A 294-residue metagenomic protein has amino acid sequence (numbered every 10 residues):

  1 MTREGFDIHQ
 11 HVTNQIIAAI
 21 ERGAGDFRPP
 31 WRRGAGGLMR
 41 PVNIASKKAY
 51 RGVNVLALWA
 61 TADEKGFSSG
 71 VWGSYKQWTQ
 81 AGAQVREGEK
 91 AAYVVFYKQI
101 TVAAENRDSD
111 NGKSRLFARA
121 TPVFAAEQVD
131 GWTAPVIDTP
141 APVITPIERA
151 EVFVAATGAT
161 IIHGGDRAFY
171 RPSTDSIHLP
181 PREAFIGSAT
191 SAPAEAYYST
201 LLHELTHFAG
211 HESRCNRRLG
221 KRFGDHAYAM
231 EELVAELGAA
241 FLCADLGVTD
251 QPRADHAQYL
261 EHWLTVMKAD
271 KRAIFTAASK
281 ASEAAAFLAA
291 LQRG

Functional and structural regions predicted by a protein language model:
M1-G294: N-terminal accessory/interface modules of nucleic-acid-binding and processing proteins
